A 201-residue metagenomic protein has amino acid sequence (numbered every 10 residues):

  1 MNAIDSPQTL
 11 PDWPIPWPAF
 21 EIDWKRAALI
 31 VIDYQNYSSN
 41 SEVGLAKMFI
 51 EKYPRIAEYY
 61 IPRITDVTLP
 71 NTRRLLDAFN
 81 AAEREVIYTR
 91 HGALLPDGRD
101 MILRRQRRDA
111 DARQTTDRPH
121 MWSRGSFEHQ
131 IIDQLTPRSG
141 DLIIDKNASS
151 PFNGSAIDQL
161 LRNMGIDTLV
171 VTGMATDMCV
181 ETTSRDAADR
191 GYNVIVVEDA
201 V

Functional and structural regions predicted by a protein language model:
M1-P137: Active-site acidic carboxylates
A81-R84, G165, G191: Glycine-centered short loops/turns at secondary-structure junctions
M121-I166: Internal catalytic-core helix/loop-beta-alpha segment that presents or stabilizes conserved functional determinants
V170-M174, G191-V201: A short glycine-rich beta-strand->turn/loop micro-motif centered on a GG-aromatic cluster
V180-R190: Short Gly/Thr/Asp-enriched flexible loops that form oxyanion-binding sites at enzyme active sites
